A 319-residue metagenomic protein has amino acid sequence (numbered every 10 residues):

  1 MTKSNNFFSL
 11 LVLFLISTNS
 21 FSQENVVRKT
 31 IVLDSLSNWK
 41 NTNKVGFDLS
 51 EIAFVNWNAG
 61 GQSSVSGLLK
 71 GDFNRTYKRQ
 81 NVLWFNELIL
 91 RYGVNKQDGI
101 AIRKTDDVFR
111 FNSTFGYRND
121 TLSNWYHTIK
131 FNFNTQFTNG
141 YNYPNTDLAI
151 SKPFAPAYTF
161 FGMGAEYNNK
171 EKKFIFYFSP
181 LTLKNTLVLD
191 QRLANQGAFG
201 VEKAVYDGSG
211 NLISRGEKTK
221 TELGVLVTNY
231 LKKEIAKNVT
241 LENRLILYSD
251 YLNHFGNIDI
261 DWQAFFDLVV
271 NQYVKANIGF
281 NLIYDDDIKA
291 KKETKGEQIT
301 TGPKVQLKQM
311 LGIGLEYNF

Functional and structural regions predicted by a protein language model:
M1-V26: Bacterial Sec-dependent N-terminal signal peptides
S35-E51, V82-W84: Transmembrane beta-strand segments of Gram-negative outer membrane beta-barrel proteins
N43, F47-L49, L69-Y77, F111-Y117 (+8 more regions): Residues on the lipid-exposed face of transmembrane beta-strands in outer-membrane beta-barrel proteins
F47-A53, R79-N81, L90-K96, F131-N139 (+5 more regions): Transmembrane beta-strands of outer-membrane beta-barrel pores
V55-G61, K96-I102, T146-K152, L212-E217 (+2 more regions): Extracellular loop and loop/strand-boundary signature of outer-membrane beta-barrel proteins
N81-W84, L122-Y126, K172-I175, N238-L241 (+1 more regions): Repeated loop/turn-to-beta-strand initiation elements of outer-membrane beta-barrel proteins
K104-G224, I299-T300: Outer-membrane pore/translocation modules
V305-F319: Outer-membrane beta-barrel "beta-signal"
